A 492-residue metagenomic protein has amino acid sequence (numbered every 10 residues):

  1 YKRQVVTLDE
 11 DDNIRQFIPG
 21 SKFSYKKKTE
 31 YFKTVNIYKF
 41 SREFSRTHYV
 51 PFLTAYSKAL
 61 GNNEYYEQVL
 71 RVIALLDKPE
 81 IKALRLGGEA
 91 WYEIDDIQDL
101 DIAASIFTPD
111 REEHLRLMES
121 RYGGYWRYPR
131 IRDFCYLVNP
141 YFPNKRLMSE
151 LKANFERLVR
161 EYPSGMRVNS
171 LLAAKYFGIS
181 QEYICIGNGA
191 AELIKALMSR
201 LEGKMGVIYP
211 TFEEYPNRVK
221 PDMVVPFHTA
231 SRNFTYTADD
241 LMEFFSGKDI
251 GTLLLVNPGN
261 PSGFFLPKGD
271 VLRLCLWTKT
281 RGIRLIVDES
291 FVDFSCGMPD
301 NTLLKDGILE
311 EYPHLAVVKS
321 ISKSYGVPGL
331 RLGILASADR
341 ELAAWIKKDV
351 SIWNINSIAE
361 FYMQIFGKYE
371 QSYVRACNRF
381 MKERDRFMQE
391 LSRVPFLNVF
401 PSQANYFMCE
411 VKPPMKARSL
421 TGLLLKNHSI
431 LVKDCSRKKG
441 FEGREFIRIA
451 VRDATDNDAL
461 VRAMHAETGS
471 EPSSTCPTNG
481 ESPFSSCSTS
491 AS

Functional and structural regions predicted by a protein language model:
K2-L60: Conserved core of the sugar-phosphate nucleotidyltransferase
F32, G165, H314-F400: PLP-dependent aminotransferase class I/II
I106-E161, K248-D249: N-terminal "arm"/small-domain region of PLP-dependent enzymes with the aminotransferase-like
P143, K426-N427, K438-S492: PLP-dependent enzyme catalytic core of the Aspartate aminotransferase-like
Y162-P163, A174-A196: Short loop-beta-helix segment that forms the pyridoxal 5′-phosphate
M198-R218: Conserved PLP-anchoring active-site segment centered on the Schiff-base-forming lysine
R232-M298: Active-site phosphate-binding strand-loop segment of PLP-dependent enzymes
F380-M381, V394-H428, V451: Conserved PLP-binding catalytic core of the aspartate aminotransferase-like
